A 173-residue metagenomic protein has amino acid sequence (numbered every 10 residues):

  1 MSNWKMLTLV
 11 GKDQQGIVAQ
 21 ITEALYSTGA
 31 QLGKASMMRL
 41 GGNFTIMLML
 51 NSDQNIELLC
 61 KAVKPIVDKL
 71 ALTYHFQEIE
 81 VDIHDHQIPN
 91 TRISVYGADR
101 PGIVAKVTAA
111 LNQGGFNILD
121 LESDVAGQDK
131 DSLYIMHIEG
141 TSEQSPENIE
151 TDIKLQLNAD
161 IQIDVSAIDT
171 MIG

Functional and structural regions predicted by a protein language model:
M1-G173: Regulatory modules associated with amino-acid/nitrogen control
